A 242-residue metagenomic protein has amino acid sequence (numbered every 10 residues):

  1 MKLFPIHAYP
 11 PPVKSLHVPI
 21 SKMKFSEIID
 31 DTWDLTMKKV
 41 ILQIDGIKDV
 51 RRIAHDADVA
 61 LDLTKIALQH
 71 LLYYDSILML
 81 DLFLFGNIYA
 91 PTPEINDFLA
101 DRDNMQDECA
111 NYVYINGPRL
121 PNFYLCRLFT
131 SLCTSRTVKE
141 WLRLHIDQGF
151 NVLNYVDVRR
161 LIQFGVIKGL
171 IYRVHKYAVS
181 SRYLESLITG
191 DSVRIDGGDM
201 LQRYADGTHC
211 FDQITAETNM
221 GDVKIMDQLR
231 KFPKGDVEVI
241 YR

Functional and structural regions predicted by a protein language model:
M1-S26, L35: Hydrophobic packing positions characteristic of elongated beta-solenoid/beta-helix-type spike/fiber shafts
K22-F83: Secondary-structure-rich domain cores
L42-I47, L132-T134, R203-D206: Short helix-capping/hinge SLiMs at alpha-helix to coil transitions
D49-L61, L128-V156, Q213-V223: Short helix-coil junctions and helix-kink-helix linkers
R52-A54, L63-I66, L80-D81, Y89 (+3 more regions): Intrinsically disordered, low-complexity regions enriched in proline, serine, glycine and charged residues
I53, L68-Y74, R159-G169, I214 (+1 more regions): Basic amphipathic alpha-helical segments that dock to polyanions
L72-F83, V166-A178, P233-R242: A short, conserved structural fragment
L84-F129, V179-A216: Short, amphipathic alpha-helical interaction segments positioned at domain boundaries
